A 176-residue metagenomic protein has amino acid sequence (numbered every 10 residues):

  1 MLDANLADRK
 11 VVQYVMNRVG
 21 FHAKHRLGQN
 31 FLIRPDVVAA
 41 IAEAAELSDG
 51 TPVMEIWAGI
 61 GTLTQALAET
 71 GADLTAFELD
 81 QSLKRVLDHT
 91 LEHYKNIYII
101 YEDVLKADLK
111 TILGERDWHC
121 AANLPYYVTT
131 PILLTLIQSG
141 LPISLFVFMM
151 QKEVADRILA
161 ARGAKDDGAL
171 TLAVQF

Functional and structural regions predicted by a protein language model:
M1-F176: Catalytic cores of RNA-modifying enzymes
